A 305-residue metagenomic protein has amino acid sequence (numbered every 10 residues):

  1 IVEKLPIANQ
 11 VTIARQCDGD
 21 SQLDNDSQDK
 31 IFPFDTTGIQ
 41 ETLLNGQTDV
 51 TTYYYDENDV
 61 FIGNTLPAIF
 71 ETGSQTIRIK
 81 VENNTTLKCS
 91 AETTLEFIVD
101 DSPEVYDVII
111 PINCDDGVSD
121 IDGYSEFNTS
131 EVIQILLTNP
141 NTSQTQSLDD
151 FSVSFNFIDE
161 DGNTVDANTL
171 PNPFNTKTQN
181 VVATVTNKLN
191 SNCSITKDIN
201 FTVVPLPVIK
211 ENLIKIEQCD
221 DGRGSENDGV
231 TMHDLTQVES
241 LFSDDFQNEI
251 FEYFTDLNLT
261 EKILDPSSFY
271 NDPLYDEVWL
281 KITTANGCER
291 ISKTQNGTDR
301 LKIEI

Functional and structural regions predicted by a protein language model:
I1-I305: Extracellular low-complexity Ser/Thr/Asn/Gly-rich intrinsically disordered segments
